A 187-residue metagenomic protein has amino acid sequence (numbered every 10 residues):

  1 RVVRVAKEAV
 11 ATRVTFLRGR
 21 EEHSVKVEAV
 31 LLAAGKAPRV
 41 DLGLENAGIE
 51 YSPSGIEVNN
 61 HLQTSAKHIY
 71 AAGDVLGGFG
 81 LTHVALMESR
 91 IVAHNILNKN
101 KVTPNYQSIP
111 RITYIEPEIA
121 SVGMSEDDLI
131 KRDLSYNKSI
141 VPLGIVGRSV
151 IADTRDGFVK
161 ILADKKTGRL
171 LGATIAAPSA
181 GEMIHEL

Functional and structural regions predicted by a protein language model:
R1-A11: A conserved short coil-to-beta-strand element within the FAD-binding core of flavoproteins
V2, T15-S24, K36: A structured beta-alpha segment of the ubiquitous adenosine-cofactor-binding alpha/beta core
R4, G48, H61, K160-L162: Short, surface-exposed charged micro-motifs
F16-R20, N60, K165: Short acidic, glycine-rich loop/turn motifs
S24-N98, H185: FAD-site-proximal beta/loop scaffold in flavoenzymes
E50-S52, K99-S108, L134-S139: A short alpha-helix-loop-beta-strand transition element characteristic of N-terminal alpha/beta dinucleotide-binding
A72-I130: A conserved FAD-binding loop/helix module that cradles the flavin
L97-N98, Y114-L187: Flexible, glycine-rich terminal cap/loop adjacent to redox cofactors in electron-transfer oxidoreductases
